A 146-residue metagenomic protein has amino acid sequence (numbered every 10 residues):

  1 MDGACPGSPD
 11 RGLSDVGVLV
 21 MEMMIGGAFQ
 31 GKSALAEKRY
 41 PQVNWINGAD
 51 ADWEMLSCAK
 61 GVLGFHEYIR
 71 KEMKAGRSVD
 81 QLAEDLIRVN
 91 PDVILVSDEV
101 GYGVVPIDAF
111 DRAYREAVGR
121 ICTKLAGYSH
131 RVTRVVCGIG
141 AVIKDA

Functional and structural regions predicted by a protein language model:
D10-V20: Short, Lys/Arg-enriched N-terminal segments with co-localized hydrophobic residues within the first ~10-30 amino acids
M21-A49: Glycine-rich P-loop/Walker A and Walker A-like loops and their local beta1-loop-alpha1 context in P-loop NTPases
Q30, E67-Y68, G101, G140: Short, solvent-exposed loop/turn segments at secondary-structure junctions
W45-I46, E54-I94: Conserved nucleotide-sensing/catalytic segment adjacent to the nucleotide-binding pocket in NTP-handling enzymes
A51-M55, G140-I143: A short acidic, often aromatic-flanked loop/helix-cap motif at beta-alpha or helix-coil junctions that lines enzyme
R77-A146: Replace "adjacent to P-loop NTPase cores in ATP/GTP-dependent enzymes" with "adjacent to NTP-binding cores
